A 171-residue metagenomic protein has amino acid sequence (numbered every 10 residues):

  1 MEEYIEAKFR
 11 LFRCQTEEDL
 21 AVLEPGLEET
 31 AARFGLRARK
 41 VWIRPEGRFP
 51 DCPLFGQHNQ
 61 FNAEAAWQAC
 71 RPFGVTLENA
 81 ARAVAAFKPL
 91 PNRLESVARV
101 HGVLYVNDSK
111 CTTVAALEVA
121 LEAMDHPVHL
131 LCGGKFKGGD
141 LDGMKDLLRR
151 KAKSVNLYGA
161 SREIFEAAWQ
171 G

Functional and structural regions predicted by a protein language model:
M1-R37, W42, E46-L54: Flexible active-site lid/hinge loop adjacent to a nucleotide/diphosphate and Mg2+-phosphate binding pocket
F9-F12, A31-A32, L121, M144-R149 (+1 more regions): Short amphipathic alpha-helical segments and helix-helix/interface helices
A21-E24, K40, Y105, V128 (+1 more regions): Hydrophobic/aromatic residues located in beta-strands of well-ordered beta-sheets within soluble catalytic
E24, G133-K135, Y158-A160: Cofactor-binding loop segments of dinucleotide-utilizing enzymes, especially the Rossmann-like FAD- and NAD(P)+-binding
G26-R33, G138-D140, S161-A167: Short, charged/polar "capping" segments at the starts of alpha-helices and the immediately preceding loops
F34-A38, M124, K151, G171: Short, structured coil segments at secondary-structure junctions
C52-K153: Nucleotide phosphate-binding/pyrophosphate-handling subdomain across enzymes that bind or process nucleotide phosphates
D142-G171: C-terminal helical cap/extension that packs against the catalytic core of soluble nucleotide-cofactor enzymes
